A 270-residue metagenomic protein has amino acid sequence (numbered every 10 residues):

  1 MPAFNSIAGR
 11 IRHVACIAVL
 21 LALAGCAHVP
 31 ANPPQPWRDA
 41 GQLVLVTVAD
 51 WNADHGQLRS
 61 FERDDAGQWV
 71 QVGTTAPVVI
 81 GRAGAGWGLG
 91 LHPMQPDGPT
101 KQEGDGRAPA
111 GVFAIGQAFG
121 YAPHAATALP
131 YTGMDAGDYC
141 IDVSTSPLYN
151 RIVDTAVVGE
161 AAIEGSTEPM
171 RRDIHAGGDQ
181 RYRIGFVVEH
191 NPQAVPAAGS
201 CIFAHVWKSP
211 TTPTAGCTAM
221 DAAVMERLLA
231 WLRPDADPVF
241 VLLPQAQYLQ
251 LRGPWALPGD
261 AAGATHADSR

Functional and structural regions predicted by a protein language model:
P2-A15: Bacterial N-terminal signal peptides that target proteins for export
L20-L21: Short, linear, compositionally biased motifs with a strong N-terminal bias
A24-G25: C-terminal motif of bacterial Sec signal peptides marking the signal peptidase cleavage site
H28-A215, V224-R270: Cell wall/extracellular polymer interaction/catalysis modules
T218: Residues that recognize and position ribonucleotide moieties
D221: Conserved "landmark" site that anchors the functional core of diverse proteins
